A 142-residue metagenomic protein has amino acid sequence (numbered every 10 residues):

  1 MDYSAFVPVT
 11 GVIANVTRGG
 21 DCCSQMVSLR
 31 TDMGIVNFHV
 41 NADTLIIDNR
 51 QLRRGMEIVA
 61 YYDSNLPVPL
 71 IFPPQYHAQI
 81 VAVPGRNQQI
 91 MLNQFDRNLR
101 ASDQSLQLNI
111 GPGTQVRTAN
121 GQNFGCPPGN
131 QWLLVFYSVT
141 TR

Functional and structural regions predicted by a protein language model:
M1-M26, I47-I110, A119-R142: Short, flexible, surface-exposed loop segments at domain boundaries
S4, L29-T31, D43: Residue-level signal for the start and early helices of compact helical domains
T31-I35, D103-S105: Glycine-centered tight beta-turn/hairpin loop motif at sheet-sheet or coil-to-beta transitions
G34-T44, I110-A119: Short, structured beta-strand/loop micro-motifs enriched in basic residues and often containing a Trp
